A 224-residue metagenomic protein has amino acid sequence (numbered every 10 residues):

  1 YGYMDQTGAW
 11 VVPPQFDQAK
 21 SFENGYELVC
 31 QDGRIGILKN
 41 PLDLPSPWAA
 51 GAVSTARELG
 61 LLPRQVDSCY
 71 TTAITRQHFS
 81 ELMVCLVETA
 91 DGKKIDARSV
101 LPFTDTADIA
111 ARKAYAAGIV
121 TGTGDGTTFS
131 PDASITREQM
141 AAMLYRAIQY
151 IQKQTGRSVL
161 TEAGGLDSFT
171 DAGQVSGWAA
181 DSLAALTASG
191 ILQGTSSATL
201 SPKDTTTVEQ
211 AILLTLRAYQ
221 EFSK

Functional and structural regions predicted by a protein language model:
Y1-N40: Residue-level detector of conserved, function-critical positions
K39-A50, S54-A110, A117-E138, R146-A179 (+2 more regions): Feature responds to low-complexity, polar/acidic, surface-exposed segments characteristic of secreted/exported proteins
T206-Q210: Acidic helix/loop microenvironments that form the catalytic cleft of cell-wall polysaccharide enzymes
